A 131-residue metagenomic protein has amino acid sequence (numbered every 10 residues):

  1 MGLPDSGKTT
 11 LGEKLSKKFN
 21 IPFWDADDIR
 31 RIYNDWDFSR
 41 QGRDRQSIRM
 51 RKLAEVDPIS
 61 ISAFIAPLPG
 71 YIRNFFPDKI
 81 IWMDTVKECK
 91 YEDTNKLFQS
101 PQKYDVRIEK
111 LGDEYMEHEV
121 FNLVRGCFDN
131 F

Functional and structural regions predicted by a protein language model:
M1: Residues at the beta-strand->loop junction immediately N-terminal to the Walker
D5: Walker A (P-loop) phosphate-binding loop of P-loop NTPases
K8: Conserved lysine of the Walker
G12-E55: Conserved substrate/cofactor phosphate-moiety recognition/catalytic segment in nucleotide-dependent phosphotransferases
K14, K18, D78-K79, S100-F131: NTP-dependent small-molecule kinase module
Y33-N34, E88-L97, M116-E119: Short, charged, surface-exposed secondary-structure boundary motifs
R40-Y91: Glycine-rich phosphate-binding loop used to anchor ATP phosphates in small-molecule kinases, encompassing both
I72, T94-Q102: Conserved NTP-binding/hydrolysis core of motor NTPases
